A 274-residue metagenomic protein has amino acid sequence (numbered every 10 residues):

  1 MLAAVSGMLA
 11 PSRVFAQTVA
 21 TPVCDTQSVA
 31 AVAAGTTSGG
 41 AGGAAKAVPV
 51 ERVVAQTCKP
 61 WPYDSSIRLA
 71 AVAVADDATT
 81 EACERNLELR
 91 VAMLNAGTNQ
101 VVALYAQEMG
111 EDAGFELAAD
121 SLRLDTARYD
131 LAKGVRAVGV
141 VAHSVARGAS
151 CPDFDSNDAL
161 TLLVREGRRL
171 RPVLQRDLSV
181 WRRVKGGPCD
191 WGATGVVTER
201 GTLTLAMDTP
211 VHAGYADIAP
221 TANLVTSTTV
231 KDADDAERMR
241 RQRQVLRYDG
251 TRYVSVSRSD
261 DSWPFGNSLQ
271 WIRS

Functional and structural regions predicted by a protein language model:
F15-A47, P152-S274: Acidic, small-residue rich beta-repeat scaffolds with periodic aromatic anchors
Q17-N86: Solvent-exposed N-terminal domain segments of exported/luminal and surface proteins
R52, M109-L124, R182-G186, W263-L269: Repeat-based blade/solenoid architectures
V53-S65, A119-G134, T204-A213: Structural signature of eukaryotic scaffold interfaces centered on beta-propeller domains
D64-A75, D130-R147, H212-N223: Acidic/hydrophobic-patterned starts of short beta strands in beta-sheet-rich repeat architectures
R68-G134: Short N-terminal edge-element motif at the start of the domain
